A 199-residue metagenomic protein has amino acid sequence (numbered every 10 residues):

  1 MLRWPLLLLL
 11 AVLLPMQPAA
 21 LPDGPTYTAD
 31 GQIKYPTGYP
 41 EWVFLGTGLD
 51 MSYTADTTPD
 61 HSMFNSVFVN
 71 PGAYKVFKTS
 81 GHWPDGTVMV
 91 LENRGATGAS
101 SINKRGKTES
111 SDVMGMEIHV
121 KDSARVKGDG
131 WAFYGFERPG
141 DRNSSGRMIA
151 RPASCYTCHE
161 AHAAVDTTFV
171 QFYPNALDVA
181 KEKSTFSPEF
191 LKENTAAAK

Functional and structural regions predicted by a protein language model:
P5-P15: Bacterial N-terminal signal peptides
M16-P22: Boundary at the C-terminal end of the N-terminal hydrophobic targeting segment
A19, T58-H61, N93, F133: Amphipathic, alpha-helical segments enriched in basic
P25-T28, Y35-V43, T47, M51-S52 (+2 more regions): Sequence context surrounding c-type heme c attachment/ligation sites in exported
D30-Q32, T37, G48-M51, D56-T57 (+1 more regions): Alpha-carbonic anhydrase
H61-T79, S101-K104: N-terminal post-signal-peptidase region of extra-cytosolic proteins
